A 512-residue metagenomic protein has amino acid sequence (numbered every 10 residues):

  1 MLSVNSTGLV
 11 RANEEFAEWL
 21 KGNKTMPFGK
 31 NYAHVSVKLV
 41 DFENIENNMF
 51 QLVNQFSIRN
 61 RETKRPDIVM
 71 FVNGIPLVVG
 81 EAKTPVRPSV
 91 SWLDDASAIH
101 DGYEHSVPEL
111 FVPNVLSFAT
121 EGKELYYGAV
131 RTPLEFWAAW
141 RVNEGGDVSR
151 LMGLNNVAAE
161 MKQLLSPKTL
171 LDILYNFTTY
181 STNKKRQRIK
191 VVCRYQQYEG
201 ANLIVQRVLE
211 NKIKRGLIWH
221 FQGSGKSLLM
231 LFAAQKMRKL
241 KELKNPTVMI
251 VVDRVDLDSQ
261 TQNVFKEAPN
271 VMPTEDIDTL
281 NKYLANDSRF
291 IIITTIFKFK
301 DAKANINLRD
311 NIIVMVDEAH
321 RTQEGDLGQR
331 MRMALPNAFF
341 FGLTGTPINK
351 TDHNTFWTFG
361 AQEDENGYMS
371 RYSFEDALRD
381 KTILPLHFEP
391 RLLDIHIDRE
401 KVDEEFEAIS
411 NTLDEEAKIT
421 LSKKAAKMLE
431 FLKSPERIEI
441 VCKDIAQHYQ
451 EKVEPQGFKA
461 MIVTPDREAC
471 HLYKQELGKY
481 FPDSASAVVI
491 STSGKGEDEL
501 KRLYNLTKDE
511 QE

Functional and structural regions predicted by a protein language model:
M1-T247, D256-V271, D287-I291, N311 (+2 more regions): ATP-dependent helicase/translocase motor core
A119-T120, I292-T294, F339-T344: Structural recognition of the conserved hydrophobic beta-strand(s) that form the central parallel beta-sheet of P-loop
F221, D253, P465: P-loop (Walker A) phosphate-binding loop of NTP-binding proteins
Q222, H320-R321, A334-T351, K381: Conserved helicase ATPase motor motifs in RecA-like P-loop NTPase domains
E267, D278-I292, N305-I306, G496-E512: Conserved motor-coupling elements within RecA-like helicase/translocase cores
N307-F341: SF2 helicase catalytic motif II
H353-G457, K474-K479: Interdomain helical connector at the RecA1-RecA2 junction of SF1/SF2 helicase-like NTPases
R467-S493: Conserved helicase motor "Helicase C" RecA-like lobe of SF1/SF2 P-loop NTPases
